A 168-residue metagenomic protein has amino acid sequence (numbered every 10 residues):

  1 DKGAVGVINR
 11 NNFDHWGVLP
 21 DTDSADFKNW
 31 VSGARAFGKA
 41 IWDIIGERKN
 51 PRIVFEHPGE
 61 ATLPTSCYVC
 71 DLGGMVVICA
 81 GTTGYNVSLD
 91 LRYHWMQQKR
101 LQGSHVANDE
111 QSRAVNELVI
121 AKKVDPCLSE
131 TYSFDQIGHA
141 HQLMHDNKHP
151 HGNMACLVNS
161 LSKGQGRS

Functional and structural regions predicted by a protein language model:
D1-A61: Adenosine-nucleotide cofactor-binding segment
I8, L72-C79, L89-L128: Rossmann-fold dehydrogenase core element
R10-W16, G81-G84, V106-A107: Short, acidic/turn-prone active-site loops that include or flank metal/cofactor- and phosphate-binding residues
W16-T22, N86-D90, S112-A114: Short, charged, surface-exposed secondary-structure boundary motifs
K28, P64, D109-S168: C-terminal hydrophobic helical "lid"/dimerization subdomain of Rossmann-like NAD(P)H-dependent oxidoreductases
F55, V77, A155-L157: Structural motif
E60-T62, T82-Y85: Short glycine/proline-centered loop/turn elements that form peptide/ligand docking sites
Y68-C70: Conserved helix-to-beta-strand junction in the class I
